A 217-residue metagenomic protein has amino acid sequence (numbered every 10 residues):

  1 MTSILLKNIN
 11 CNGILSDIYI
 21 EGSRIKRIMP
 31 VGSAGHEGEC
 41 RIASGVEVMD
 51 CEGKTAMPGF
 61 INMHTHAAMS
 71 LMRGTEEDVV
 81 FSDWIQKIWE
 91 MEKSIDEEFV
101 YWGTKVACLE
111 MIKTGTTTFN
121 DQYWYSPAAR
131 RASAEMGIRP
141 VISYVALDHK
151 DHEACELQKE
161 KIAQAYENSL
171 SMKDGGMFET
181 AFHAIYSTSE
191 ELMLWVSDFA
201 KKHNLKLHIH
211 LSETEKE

Functional and structural regions predicted by a protein language model:
M1-C40, K54: N-terminal metal-binding scaffold of metallo-dependent hydrolase/deaminase domains
T2-K7, C40-Q86, K105, L109-K113: Replace "His-x-His-based motif
G35-A43, S169-K173: Short, conserved catalytic or adaptor-binding loops enriched in Gly and charged residues
T65-A67, W124, E213: Short, glycine/acidic-enriched loop or turn micro-motifs at the edges of active sites
L71-W102, L109, M136-D151, T214-E217: Active-site gating loops and adjacent loop-to-helix segments of metal-dependent hydrolytic enzymes
D96-E110, Y123-A128, L157-A163: Short, acidic/polar
T117-T118: Short acidic/polar active-site loop segments enriched in Thr and Asp
R130-E217: Metal-coordinating catalytic core of metallo-dependent amide/deamination hydrolases
